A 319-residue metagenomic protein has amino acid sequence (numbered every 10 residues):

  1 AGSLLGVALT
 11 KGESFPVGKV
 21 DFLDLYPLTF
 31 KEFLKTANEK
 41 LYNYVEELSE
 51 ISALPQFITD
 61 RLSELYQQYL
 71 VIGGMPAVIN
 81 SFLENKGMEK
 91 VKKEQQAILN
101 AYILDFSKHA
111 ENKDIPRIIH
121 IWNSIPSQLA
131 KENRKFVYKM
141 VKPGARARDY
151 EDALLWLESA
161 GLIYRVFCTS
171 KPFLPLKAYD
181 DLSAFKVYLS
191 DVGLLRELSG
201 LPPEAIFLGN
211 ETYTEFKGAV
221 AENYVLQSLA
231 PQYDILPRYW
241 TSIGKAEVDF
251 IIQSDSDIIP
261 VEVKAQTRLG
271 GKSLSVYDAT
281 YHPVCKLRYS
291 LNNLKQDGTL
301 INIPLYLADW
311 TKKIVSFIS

Functional and structural regions predicted by a protein language model:
A1-L5, K11-E13, Y26-L28, V192-G193 (+1 more regions): A short beta-strand-to-loop transition that corresponds to the Sensor-1 phosphate-sensing loop of AAA+ P-loop ATPases
S3-G6, T169-S170, S242-G244, A265-L269: Short beta->alpha connector loops
G6-K11, K31-K35, G270-G271, K295-T299: Switch/connector loops and helix/strand junctions flanking conserved nucleotide-binding motifs in nucleotide-processing
L9-A130: Interdomain motor-coupling "hinge/lid" segment immediately C-terminal to the ATP-binding subdomain of NTP-driven enzymes
D21-D24, Y188, V261, C285-Y289 (+1 more regions): Hydrophobic/aromatic beta-strand patches that form the interior of the parallel beta-sheet core in alpha/beta enzyme
N80-I252: Accessory nucleic acid-recognition modules appended to NTPase machines
V225, L229, V248-T267, K286: Conserved catalytic cores of phosphodiester-cleaving nucleases, focusing on short active-site segments
A265-L305: Catalytic cores of nucleic-acid endonucleases
